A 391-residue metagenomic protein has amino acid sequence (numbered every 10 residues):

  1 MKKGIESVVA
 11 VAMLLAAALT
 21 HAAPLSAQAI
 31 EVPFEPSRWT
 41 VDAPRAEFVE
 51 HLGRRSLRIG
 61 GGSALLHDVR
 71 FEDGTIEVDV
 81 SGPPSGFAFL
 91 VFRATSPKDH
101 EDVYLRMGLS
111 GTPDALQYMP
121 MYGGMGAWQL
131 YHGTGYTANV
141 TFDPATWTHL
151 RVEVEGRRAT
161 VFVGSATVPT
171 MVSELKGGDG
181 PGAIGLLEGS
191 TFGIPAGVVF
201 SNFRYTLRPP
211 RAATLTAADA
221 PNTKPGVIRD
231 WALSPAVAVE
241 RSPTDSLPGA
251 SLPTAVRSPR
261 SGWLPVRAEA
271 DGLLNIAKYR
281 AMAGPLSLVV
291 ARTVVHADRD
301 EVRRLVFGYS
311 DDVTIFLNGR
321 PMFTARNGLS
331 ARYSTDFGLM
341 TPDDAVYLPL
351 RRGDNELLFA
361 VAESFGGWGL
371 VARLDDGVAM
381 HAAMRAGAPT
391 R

Functional and structural regions predicted by a protein language model:
E31-R54: Extracellular glycan-recognition surfaces and repeat-rich motifs
E47-G62, G74: Short carbohydrate-recognition loop motifs
G62-D68, Y136-F142, G189-S190, Y279-A283 (+3 more regions): Beta-strand-rich interaction surfaces with strong enrichment in secreted/lumenal proteins
G62-M125: Secretory/extracellular carbohydrate-interaction modules and structurally similar beta-sandwich "look-alikes"
V80, P97, E153, G197-F316 (+2 more regions): Beta-strand-rich recognition domains
G126-H149: Short, aromatic/His-centered strand-loop micro-motif at the edge of beta-sheets
D143-V172, D312-M322: Carbohydrate-binding surfaces in secreted/extracellular proteins
M171-S201, A331-P342: Flexible glycan-contacting loops in extracellular carbohydrate-active proteins
